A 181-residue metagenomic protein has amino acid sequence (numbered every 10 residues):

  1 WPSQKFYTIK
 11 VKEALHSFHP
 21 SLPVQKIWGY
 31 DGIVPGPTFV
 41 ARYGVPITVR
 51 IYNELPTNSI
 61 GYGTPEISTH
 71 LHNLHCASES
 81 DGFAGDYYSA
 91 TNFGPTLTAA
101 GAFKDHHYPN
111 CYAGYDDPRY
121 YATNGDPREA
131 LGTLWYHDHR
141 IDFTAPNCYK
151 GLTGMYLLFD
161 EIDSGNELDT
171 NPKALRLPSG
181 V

Functional and structural regions predicted by a protein language model:
W1-V181: Histidine-centered copper-binding motifs that mark active-site loops of extracellular/periplasmic copper enzymes
